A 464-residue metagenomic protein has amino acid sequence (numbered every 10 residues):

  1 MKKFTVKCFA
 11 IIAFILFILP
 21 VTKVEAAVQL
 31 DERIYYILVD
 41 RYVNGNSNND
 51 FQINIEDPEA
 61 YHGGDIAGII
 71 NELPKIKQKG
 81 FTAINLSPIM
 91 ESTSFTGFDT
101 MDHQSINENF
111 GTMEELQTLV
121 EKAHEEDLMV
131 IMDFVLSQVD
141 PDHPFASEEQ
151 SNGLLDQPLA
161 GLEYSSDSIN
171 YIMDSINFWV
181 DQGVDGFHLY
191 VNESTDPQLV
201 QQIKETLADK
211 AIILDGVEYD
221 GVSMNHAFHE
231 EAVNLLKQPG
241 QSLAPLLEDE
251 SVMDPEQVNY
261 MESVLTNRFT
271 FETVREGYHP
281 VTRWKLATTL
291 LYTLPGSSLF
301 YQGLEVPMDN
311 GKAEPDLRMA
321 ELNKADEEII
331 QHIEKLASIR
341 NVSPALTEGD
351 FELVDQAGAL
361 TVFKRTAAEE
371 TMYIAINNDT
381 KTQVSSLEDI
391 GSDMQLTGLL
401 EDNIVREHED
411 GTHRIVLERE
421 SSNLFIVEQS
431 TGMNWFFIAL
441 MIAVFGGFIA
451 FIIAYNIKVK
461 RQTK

Functional and structural regions predicted by a protein language model:
M1, Q429-K464: C-terminal single-pass membrane-anchor helix
V21-N109, M113-L128, V191-E193: N-terminal structural segment of carbohydrate-active enzymes
L30, F51, F95-N107, L136-A160 (+3 more regions): Aromatic- and acidic-residue-enriched segments that line the glycan-binding/catalytic groove of carbohydrate-active
I55-I66, D99-T112, D156-I169, V184-S194 (+3 more regions): The substrate-binding groove and active-site-proximal loops of carbohydrate-active enzymes, especially glycoside
G186, Y190-S263, V274-V281, D309-K335 (+1 more regions): Active-site-proximal helices and loops of the catalytic beta/alpha 8
Q356-E388: Carbohydrate-binding surface patches
T382-I404: Beta-strand-rich binding/interaction modules
H408-I442: C-terminal beta-strand-rich structural cap/linker in extracellular carbohydrate-active enzymes
